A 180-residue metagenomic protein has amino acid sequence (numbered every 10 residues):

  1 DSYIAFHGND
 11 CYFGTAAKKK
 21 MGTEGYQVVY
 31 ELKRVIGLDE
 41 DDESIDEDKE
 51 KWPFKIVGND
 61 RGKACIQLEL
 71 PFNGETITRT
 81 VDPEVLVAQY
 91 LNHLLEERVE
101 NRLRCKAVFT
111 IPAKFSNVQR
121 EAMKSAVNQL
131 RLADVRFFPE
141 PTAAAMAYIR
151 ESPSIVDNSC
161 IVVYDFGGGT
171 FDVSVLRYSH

Functional and structural regions predicted by a protein language model:
D1-E47, K55-D60, P71-T80, E96-H180: Oxyanion-binding/catalytic loops of NTP- or PPi-dependent enzymes
W52: Internal, Lys/Arg-enriched amphipathic helical interaction segments that engage polyanionic partners
R61-C65: Glycine-rich phosphate/pyrophosphate-binding loop and adjacent beta-alpha nucleotide/cofactor-binding cores
P83-E84, A88, P141: Structural motif detector for alpha-helix initiation sites
V87-R98: Short, well-ordered amphipathic alpha-helical segments that serve as non-catalytic structural scaffolds within diverse
